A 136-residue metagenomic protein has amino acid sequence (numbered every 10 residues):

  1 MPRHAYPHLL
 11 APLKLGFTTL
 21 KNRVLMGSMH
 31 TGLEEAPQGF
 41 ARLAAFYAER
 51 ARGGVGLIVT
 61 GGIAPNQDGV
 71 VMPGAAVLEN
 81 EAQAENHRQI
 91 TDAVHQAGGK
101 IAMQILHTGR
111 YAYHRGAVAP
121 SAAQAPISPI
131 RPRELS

Functional and structural regions predicted by a protein language model:
M1-S136: Flavin-dependent oxidoreductase catalytic cores
